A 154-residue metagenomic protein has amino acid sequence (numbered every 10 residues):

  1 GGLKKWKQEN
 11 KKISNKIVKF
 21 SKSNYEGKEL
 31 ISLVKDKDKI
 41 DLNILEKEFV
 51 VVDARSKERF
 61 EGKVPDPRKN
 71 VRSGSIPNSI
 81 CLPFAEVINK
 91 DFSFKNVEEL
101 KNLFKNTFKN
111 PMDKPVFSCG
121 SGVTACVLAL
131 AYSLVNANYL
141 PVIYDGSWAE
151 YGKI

Functional and structural regions predicted by a protein language model:
G1-V50, A54-I154: Rhodanese-like catalytic fold shared by cysteine-dependent sulfurtransferases and DSP/PTP-type phosphatases
